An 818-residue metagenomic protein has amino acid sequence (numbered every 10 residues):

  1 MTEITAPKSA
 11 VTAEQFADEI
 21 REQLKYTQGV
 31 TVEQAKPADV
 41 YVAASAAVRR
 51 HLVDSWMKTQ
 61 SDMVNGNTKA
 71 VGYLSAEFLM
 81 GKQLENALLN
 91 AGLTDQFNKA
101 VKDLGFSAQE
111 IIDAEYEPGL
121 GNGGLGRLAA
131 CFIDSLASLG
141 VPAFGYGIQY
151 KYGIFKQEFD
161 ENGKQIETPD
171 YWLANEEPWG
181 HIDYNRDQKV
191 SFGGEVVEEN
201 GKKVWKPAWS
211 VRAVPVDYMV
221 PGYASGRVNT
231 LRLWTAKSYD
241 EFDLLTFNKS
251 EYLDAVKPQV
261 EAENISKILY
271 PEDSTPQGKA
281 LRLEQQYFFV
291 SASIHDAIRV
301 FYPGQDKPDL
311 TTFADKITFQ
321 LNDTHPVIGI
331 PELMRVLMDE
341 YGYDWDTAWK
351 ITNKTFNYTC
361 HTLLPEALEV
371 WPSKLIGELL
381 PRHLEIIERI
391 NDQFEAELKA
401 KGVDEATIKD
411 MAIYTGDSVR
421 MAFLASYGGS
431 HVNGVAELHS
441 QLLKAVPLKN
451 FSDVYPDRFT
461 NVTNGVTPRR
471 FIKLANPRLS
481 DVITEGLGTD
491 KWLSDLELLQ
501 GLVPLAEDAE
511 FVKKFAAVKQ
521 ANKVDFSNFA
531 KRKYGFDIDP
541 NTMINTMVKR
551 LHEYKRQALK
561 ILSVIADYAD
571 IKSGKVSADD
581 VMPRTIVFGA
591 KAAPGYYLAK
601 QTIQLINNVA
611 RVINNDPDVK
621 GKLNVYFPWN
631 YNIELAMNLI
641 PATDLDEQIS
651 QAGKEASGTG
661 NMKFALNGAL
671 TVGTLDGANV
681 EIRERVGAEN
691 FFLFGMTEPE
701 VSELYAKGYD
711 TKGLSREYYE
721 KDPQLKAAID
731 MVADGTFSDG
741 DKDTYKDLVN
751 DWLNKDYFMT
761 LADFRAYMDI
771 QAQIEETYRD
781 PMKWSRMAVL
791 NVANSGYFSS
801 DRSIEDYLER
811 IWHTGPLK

Functional and structural regions predicted by a protein language model:
M1-K818: A conserved ligand/cofactor-binding region detector
